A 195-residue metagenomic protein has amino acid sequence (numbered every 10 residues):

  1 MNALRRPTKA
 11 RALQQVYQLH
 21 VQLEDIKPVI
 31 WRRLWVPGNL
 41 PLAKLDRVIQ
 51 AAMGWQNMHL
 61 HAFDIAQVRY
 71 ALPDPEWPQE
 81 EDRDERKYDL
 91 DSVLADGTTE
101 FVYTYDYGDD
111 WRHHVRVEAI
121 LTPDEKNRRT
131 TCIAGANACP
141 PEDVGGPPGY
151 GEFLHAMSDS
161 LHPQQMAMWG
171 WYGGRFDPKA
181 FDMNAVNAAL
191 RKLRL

Functional and structural regions predicted by a protein language model:
M1-L195: Short linear regulatory motifs enriched in tryptophan with gly/pro/ser
